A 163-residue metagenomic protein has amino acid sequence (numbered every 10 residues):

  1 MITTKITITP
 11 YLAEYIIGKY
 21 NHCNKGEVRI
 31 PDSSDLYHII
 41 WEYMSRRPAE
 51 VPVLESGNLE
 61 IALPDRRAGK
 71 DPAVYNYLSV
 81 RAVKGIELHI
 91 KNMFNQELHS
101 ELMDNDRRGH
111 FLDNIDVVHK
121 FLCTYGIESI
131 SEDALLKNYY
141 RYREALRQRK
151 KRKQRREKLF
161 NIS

Functional and structural regions predicted by a protein language model:
M1-A82: Long, low-complexity interaction regions most often at the N-terminus
S79-E87, Q148: Basic DNA-binding region of bZIP-type proteins
E87-G109: Positively charged, polyanion-binding regions of nucleic-acid-associated proteins
D104-Y125: Short, charged amphipathic recognition helices of the HTH superfamily and cognate SANT/SANTA-like modules
K120-L136: Short, basic interhelical loop/turn and adjoining N-cap of the next helix at nucleic-acid- or acidic-partner-contacting
N138-K153: Short, basic alpha-helical nucleic acid-contact segments in DNA-binding proteins and DNA transaction factors
K153-S163: Intrinsically disordered, low-complexity basic tails/linkers immediately adjacent to helix-turn-helix/homeobox/MYB/SANT
